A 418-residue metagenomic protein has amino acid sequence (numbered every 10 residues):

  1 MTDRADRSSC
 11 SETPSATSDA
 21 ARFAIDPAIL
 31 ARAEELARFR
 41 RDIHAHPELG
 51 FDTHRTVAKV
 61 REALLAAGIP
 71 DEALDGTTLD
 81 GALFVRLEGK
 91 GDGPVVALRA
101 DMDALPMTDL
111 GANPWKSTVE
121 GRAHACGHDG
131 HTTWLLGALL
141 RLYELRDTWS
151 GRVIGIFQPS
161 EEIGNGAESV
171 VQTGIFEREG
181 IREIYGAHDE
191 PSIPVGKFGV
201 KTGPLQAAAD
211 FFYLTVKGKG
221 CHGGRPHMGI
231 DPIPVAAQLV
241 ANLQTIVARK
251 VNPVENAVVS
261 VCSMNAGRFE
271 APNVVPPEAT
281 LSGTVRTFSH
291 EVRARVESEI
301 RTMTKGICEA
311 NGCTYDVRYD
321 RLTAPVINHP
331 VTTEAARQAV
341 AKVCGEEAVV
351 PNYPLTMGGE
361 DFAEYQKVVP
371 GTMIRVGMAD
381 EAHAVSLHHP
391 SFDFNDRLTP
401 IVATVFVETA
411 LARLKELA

Functional and structural regions predicted by a protein language model:
T2-R4, S9-A20, P234-A418: Metal-dependent amide/peptide-bond hydrolase catalytic core, centered on the "pita-bread" metallohydrolase fold
D6-H124, D129, T133-L136, L140-S150: Acidic/His- and Gly-rich active-site-bordering loop/insert found across diverse amide/peptide-bond hydrolases
I43, V85, L98, H128 (+8 more regions): Divalent metal-coordination and catalytic microenvironments
E48, D101-D103, S160-E162, E190 (+3 more regions): Active-site beta-loop-alpha junctions enriched in small/polar residues
A82-R86, Y213, M373: Conserved hydrophobic/aromatic beta-strand scaffold that supports enzyme active sites
A97-R99, F212, M373-A379: Non-cysteine beta-strand/loop elements that form the S-adenosyl-L-methionine
L105-M107, G111-A123, D129-G130, L135-L136 (+2 more regions): Histidine/acidic-residue-rich, glycine-tolerant segments that coordinate divalent metal ions
